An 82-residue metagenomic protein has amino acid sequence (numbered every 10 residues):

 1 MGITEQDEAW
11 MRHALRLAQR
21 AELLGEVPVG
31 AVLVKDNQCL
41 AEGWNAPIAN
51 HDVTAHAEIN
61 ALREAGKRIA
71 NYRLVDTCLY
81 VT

Functional and structural regions predicted by a protein language model:
G2-L24: Short, basic/aromatic recognition patches
T4-E8, R12, K35, L40-T82: Zn2+-dependent cytidine deaminase-like catalytic core
E26-P28: Short, small/polar residue-rich loop motifs at catalytic or cofactor-binding pockets
G30-V34: Cytosolic beta-strand hydrophobic patch enriched in CBS
